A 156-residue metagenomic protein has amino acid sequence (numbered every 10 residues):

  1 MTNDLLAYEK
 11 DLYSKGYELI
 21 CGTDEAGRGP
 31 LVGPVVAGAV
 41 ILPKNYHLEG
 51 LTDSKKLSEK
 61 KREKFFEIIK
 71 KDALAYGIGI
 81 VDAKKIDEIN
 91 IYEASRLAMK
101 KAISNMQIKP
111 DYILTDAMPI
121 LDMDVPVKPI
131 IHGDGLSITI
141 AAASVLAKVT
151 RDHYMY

Functional and structural regions predicted by a protein language model:
M1-Y156: RNase H-like, Mg2+-dependent phosphodiesterase core, and more generally RNA phosphate-backbone-engaging helix-loop
